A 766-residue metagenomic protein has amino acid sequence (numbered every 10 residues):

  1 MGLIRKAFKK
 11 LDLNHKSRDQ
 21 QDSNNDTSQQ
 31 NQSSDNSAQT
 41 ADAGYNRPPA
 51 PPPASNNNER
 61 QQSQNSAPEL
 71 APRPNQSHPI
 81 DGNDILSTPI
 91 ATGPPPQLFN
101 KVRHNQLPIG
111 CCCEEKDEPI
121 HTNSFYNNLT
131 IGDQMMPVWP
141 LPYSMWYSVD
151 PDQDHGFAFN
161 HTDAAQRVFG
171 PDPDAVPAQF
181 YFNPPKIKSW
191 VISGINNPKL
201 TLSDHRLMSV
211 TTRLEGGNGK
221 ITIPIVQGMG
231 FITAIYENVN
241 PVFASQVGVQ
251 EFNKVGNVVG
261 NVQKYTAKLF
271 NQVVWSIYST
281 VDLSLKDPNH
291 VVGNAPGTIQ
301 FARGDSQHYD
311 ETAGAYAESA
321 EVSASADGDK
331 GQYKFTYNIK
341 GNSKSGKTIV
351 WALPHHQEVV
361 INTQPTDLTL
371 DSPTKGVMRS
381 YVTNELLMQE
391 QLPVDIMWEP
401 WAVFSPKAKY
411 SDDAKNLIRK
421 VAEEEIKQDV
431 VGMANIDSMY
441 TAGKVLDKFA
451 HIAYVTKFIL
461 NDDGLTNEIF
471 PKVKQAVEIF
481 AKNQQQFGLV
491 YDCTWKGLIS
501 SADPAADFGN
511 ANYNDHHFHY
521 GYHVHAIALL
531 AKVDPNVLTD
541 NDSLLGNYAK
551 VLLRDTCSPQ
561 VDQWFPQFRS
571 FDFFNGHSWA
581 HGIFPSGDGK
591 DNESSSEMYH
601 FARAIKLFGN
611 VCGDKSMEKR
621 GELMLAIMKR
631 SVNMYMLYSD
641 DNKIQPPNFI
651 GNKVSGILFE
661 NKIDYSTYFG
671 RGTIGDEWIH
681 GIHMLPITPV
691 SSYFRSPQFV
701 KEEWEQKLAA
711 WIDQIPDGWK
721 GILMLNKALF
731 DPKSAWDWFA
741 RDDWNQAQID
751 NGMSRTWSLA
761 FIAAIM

Functional and structural regions predicted by a protein language model:
M1-S66, L70: Low-complexity, intrinsically disordered flanking regions
L3, G44-N46, N56-A505, G509-D515 (+6 more regions): Ser/Thr/Asn(+Pro)-rich, low-complexity disordered segments
P53-A54, F231, T266, V281 (+7 more regions): Broad hydrophobic/π-residue packing in well-ordered secondary structure
N435-I459, N510-N541, L545-A549, S594-A602: Aromatic-rich carbohydrate-recognition surfaces in CAZymes
L498, D503, D507, P535-V537 (+4 more regions): Flexible, surface-exposed loop/gating regions in the mature catalytic domains of secreted/periplasmic hydrolases
L530, V551, S595-M628: Active-site neighborhood of glycoside hydrolase catalytic domains
